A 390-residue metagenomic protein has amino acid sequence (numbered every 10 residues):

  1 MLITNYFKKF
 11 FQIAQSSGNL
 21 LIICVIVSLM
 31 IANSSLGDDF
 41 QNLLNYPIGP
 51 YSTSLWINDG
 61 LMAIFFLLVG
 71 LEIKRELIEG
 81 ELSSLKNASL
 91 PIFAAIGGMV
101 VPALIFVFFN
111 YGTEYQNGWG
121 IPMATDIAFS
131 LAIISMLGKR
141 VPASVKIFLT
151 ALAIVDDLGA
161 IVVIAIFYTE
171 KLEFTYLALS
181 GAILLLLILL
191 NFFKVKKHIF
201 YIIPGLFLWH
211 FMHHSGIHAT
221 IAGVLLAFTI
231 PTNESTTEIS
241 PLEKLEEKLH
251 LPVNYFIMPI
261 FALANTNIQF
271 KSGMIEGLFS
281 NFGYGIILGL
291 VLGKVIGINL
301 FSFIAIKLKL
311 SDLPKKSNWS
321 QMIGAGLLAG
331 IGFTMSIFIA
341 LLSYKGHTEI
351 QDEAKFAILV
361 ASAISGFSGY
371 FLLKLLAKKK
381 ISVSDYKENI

Functional and structural regions predicted by a protein language model:
L2-I13, N33, F193, K197-F207 (+3 more regions): Predominantly late transmembrane helices and immediately cytosolic-facing juxtamembrane segments
V25-F40, N265: Alpha-helical transmembrane segments of multi-pass membrane proteins
G37-P50, N110-Y115, V162, Q269-S280 (+1 more regions): Membrane-interface helix termini and inter-helical loops of multi-pass transporters
L55-F66, T113-A128, T169-L185, H218-L226 (+1 more regions): Structural signature of hydrophobic alpha-helical transmembrane segments
L77-L104, E173-L185, F270-I296, W319-M322 (+1 more regions): Entry/N-cap segments of selected transmembrane alpha helices and their immediately preceding amphipathic helices
I92-L131, I287-S343, V360, I364-L375: Transmembrane alpha-helices that form the ion-translocation and gating core of multi-pass ion transport proteins
L104, V163-I164, H213, I217-T220 (+2 more regions): Hydrophobic alpha-helical transmembrane segments in multi-pass integral membrane proteins
G138-R140, S144-P231: Functional cores that coordinate and move charged inorganic groups
